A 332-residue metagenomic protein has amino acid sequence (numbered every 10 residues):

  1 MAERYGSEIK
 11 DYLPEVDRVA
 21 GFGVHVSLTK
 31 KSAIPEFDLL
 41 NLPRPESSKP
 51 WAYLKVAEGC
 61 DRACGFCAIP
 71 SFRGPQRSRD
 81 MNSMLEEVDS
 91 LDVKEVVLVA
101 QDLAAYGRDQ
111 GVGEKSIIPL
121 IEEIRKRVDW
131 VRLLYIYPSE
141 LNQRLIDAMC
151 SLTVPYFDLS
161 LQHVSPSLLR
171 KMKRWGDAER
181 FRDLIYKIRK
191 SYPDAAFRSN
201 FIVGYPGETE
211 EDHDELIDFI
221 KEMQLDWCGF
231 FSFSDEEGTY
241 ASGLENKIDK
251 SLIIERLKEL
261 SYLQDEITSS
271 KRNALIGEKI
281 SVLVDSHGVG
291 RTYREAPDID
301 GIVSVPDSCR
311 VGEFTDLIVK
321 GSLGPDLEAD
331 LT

Functional and structural regions predicted by a protein language model:
M1-Y106, S116, T153, A178-K190 (+4 more regions): Proteins enriched for Cys/Gly/acidic motifs involved in redox and nucleic-acid/cofactor modification
A2, D92-E211, E222: Conserved SAM/AdoMet-binding glycine-rich loop
Y12-L13, L28-S32, L85-D92, I121-R127 (+3 more regions): Alpha-helix C-terminal capping segments
D17, D129, D226: Receiver (REC) domain switch/active-site residues of two-component response regulators
C64, L98, L133, L159 (+6 more regions): Conserved, mostly hydrophobic/aromatic
A100, Y135, L161-H163, S199-V203 (+5 more regions): Active-site proximal loops enriched in glycine and acidic residues that flank catalytic Cys/His/Asp and coordinate
F157, L169-K171, P193-A196, E211-H213 (+5 more regions): Extended hydrophobic-aromatic, low-complexity segments
G243-T332: Terminal RNA-binding accessory module
